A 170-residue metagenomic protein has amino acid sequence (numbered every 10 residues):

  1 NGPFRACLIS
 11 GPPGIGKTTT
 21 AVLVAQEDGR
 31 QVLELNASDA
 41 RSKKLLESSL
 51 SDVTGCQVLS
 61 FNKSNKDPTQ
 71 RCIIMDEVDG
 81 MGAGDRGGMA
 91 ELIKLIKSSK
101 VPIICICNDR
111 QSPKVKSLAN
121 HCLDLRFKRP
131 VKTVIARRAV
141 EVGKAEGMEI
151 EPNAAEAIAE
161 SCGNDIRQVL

Functional and structural regions predicted by a protein language model:
N1-G2, D67: A short, basic N-terminal segment
P3-L35: Walker A/P-loop
N36-L170: Non-catalytic interfacial helical region
